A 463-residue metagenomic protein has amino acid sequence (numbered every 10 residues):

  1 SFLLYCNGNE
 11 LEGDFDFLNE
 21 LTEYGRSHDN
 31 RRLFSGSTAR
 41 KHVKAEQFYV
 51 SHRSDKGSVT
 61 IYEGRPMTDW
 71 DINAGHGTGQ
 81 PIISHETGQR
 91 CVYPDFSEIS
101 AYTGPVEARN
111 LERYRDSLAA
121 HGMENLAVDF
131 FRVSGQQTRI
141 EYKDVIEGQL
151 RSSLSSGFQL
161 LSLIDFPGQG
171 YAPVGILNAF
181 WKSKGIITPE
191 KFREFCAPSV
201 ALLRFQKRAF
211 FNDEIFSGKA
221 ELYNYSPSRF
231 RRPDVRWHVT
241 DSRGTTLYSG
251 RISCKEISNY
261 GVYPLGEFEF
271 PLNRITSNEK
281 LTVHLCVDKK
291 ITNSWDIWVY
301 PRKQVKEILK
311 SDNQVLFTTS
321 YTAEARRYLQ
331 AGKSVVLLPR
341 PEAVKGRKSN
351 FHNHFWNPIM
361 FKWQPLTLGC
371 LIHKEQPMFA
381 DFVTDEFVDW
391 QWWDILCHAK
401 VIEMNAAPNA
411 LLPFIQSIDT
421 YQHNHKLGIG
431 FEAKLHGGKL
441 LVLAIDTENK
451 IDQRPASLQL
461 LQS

Functional and structural regions predicted by a protein language model:
S1-L177: Substrate-binding/catalytic cleft of secreted carbohydrate-active enzymes, primarily glycoside hydrolases
H28, E63-R65, V344-G346, I359-P455: Catalytic beta-strand/loop cores that center a nucleophilic Ser/Cys/Thr and support acyl-enzyme chemistry
H28, L161-S226, V235: Aromatic-rich peripheral "rim/lid" segments of glycoside hydrolase catalytic domains that contact and position glycan
W181-R193, H284-V305: Short, structured interface segments
E214-C254, L265-E269, N278-D288: Beta-strand-rich binding/interaction modules
W298-S320: Low-complexity, Pro/Ser/Thr- and charge-rich linker/hinge segments at domain boundaries
D312-I359, G437, S463: Short alpha-beta junction capping motif
A456-S463: Short amphipathic C-terminal alpha-helix that caps PH/PH-like domains
